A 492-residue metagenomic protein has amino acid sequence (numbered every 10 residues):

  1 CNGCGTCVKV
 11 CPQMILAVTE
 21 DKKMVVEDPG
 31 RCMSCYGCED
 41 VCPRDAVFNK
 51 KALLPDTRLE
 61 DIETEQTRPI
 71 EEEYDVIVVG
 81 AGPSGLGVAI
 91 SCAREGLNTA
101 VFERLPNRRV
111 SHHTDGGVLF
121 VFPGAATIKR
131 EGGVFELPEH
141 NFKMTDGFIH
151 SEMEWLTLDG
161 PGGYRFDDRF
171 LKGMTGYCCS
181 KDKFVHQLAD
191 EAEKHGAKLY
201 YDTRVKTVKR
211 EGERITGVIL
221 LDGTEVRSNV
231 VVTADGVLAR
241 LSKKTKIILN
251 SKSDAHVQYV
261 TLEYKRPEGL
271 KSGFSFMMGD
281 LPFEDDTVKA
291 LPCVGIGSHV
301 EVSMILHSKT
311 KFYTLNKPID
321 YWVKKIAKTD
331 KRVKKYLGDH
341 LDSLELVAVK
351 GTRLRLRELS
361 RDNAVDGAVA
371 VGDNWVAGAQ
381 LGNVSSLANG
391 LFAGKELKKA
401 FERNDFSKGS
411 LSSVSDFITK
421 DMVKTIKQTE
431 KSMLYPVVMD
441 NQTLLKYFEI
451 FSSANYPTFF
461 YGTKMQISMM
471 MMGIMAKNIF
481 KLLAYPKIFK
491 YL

Functional and structural regions predicted by a protein language model:
T6-K23, G37-L54: Iron-sulfur cluster-binding cysteine motifs and their immediate structural context in ferredoxin-like electron-transfer
T67-V101: N-terminal Rossmann-like FAD-binding beta1-loop-alpha1 element of flavoenzymes
S91, R104-T157: N-terminal FAD cofactor-binding segment of flavoenzymes
L105-N107, E191-V333: Predominantly flavin-linked oxidoreductase catalytic cores and closely associated redox partners
F170-E191, R240, F312-K317: Short beta-strand to alpha-helix junction loop
V205, F312-F392, E396, F401 (+1 more regions): FAD/FMN-dependent oxidoreductases across multiple families
K395-L444: Active-site-proximal substrate-binding core of FAD-dependent oxidoreductases
Y435-L492: C-terminal auxiliary extensions adjacent to catalytic cores
